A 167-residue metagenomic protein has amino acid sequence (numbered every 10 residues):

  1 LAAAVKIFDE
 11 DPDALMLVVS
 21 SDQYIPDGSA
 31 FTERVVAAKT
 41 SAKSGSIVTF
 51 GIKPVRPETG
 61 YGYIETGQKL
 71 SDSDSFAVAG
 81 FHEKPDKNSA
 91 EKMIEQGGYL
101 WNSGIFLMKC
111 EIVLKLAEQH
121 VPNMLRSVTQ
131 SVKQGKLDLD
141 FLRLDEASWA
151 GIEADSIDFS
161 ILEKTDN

Functional and structural regions predicted by a protein language model:
L1-K69, A117-H120: Conserved beta-loop-beta/alpha segment of the NTase-like Rossmann-fold superfamily that binds/positions NTPs
Y61-N167: Catalytic core of tubulin tyrosine ligase-like
